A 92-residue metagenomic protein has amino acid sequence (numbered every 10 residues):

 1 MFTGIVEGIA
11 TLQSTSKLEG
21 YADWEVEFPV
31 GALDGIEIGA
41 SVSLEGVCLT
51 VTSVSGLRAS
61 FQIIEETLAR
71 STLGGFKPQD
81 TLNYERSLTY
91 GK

Functional and structural regions predicted by a protein language model:
M1-K92: Conserved loop->alpha-helix
